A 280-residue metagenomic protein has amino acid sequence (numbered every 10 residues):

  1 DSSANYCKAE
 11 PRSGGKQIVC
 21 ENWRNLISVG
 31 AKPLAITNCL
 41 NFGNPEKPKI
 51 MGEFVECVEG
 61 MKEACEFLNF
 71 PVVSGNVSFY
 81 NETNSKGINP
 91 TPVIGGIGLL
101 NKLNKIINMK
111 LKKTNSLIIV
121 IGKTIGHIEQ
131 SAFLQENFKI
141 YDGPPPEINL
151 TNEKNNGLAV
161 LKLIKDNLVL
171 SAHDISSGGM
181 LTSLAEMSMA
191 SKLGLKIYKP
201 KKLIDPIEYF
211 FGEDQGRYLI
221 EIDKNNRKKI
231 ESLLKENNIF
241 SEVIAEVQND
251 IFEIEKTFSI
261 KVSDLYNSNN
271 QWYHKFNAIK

Functional and structural regions predicted by a protein language model:
D1-G126, S131-P145: Glycine-rich phosphate/pyrophosphate-binding loop regions near the starts of catalytic domains
A9-C20, P48-E59, E147-L158, G178-T182 (+3 more regions): Electropositive phosphate-/nucleotide-binding environments in soluble metabolic enzymes
G15-Q17, G95-N101, E147-G157, I197-I204: A general structural motif
N22-L26, T37, L150-L158, K162 (+1 more regions): Charged, low-complexity, helix-prone segments enriched in Lys/Glu/Asp/Gln
C57-A64, L68-V73, V77-V93, D142 (+1 more regions): Glycine-/charge-enriched secondary-structure boundary and capping motifs
K102-T114, F133-E136, N155-L163, Y198 (+1 more regions): Glycine-/acidic-rich phosphate or pyrophosphate-binding loops and their flanking alpha/beta elements
L134-A172: A glycine- and small/hydrophobic-rich beta-loop-beta segment that serves as a flexible "lid/hinge" or phosphate-binding
